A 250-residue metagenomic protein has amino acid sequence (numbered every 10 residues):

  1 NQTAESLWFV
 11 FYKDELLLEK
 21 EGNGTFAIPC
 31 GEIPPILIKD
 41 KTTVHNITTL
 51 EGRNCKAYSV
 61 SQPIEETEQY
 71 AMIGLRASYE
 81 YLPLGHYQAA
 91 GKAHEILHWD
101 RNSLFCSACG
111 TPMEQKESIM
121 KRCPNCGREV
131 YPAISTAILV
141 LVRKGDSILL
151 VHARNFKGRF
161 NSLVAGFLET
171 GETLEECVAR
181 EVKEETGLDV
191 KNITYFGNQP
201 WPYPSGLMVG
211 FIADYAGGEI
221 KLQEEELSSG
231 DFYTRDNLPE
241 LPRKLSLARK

Functional and structural regions predicted by a protein language model:
N1-S103, E114, K157-N161, Y203 (+1 more regions): Nudix hydrolase/Nudix homology domain
L16-L18, E117-L163, D189-V190, A213: N-terminal strand-loop-strand
G110-M113, V130: Cys/His-rich microdomains that often coordinate metals
I138, L207-V209, S228: Change "...and in nucleic-acid phosphodiester-cleaving endonucleases..." to "...and in nucleic-acid processing enzymes
S162-G197, F211, E219: The catalytic Nudix box helix
A165, T194-F196, A216, Y233-L241: Long C-terminal interaction/binding lobes of large macromolecular proteins
Q199-L222: Active-site-adjacent beta-strand/loop module that shapes the phosphate/pyrophosphate-binding cleft
